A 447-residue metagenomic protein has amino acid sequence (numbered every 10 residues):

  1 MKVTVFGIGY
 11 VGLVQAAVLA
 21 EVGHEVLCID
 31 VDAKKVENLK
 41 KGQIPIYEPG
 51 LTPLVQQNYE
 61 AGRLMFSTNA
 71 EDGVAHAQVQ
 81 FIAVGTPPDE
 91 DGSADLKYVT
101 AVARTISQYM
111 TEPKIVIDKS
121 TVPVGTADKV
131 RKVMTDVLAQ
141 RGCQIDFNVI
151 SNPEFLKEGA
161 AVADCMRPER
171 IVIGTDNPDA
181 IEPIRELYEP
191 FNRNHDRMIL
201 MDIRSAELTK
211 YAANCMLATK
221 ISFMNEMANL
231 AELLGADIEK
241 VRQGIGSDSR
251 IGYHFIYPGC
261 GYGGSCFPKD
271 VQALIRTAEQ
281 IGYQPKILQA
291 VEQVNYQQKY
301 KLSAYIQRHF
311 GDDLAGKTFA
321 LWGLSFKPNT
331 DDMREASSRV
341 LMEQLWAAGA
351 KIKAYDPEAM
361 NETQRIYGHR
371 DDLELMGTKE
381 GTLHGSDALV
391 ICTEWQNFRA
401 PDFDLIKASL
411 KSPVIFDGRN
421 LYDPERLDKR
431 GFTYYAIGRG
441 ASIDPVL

Functional and structural regions predicted by a protein language model:
M1-L447: Structural/interface elements that position substrates and couple domains in central-metabolism enzymes
